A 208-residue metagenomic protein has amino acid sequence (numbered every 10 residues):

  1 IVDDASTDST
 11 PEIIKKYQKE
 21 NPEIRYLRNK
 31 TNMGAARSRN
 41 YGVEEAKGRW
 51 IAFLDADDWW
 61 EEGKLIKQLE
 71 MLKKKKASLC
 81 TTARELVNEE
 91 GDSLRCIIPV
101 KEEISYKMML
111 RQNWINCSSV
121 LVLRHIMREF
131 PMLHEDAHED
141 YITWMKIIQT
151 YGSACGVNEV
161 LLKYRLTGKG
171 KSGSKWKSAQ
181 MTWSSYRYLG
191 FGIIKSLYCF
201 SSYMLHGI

Functional and structural regions predicted by a protein language model:
D3-E12, T31-M33, D55: A conserved acidic beta->alpha catalytic loop
D8-K16, W59, G63: Acidic helix N-cap motif at the loop->helix transition within catalytic regions of sugar-transfer enzymes
N29-A46: Glycine-rich, basic loop-to-helix element that forms the pyrophosphate-binding segment of sugar-nucleotide handling
E44, C96-K177: Conserved nucleotide-sugar donor-binding catalytic segment
I51: Short aromatic/hydrophobic "clamp" motif used to bind/position activated sugar donors
D55-W59, A83: The conserved acidic donor/metal-binding loop of glycosyltransferases
G63-L94: Conserved donor NDP-sugar-binding/catalytic core segment of glycosyltransferases
A154, L161, G168-I208: Non-catalytic, C-terminal membrane-associated alpha-helical segments of glycosyltransferases
